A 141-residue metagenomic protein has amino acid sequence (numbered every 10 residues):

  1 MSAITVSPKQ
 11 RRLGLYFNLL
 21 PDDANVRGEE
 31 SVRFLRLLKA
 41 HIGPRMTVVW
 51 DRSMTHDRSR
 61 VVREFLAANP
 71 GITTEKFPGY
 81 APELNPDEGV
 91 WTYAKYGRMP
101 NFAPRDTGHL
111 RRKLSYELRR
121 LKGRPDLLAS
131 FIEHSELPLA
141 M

Functional and structural regions predicted by a protein language model:
M1-M141: Short functional hotspots at interaction and active-site rims
